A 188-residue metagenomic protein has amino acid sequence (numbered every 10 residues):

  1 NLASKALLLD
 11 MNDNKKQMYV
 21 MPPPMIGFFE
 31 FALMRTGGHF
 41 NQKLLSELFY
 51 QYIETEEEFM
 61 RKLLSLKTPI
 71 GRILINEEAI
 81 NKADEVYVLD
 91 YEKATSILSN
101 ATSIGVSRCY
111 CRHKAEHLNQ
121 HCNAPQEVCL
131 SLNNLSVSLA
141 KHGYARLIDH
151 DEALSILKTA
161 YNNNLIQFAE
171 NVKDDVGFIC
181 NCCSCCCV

Functional and structural regions predicted by a protein language model:
L2-A3, V20: A short glycine/small-residue-enriched secondary-structure motif
A3-N14: A short, conserved structural fragment
L7, Q17-M18, S103-I104: Beta-sheet entry/capping signal
M11, V20-P22, S107: Beta-strand residues in well-ordered beta-sheet regions across diverse protein folds
N12-K16, K173-D175: Short Gly/Ser/Thr- and Asp/Glu-enriched loop/turn motifs at secondary-structure junctions
K15-E58: Short, amphipathic alpha-helical interaction segments positioned at domain boundaries
E57-V188: Catalytic cores of enzyme domains
